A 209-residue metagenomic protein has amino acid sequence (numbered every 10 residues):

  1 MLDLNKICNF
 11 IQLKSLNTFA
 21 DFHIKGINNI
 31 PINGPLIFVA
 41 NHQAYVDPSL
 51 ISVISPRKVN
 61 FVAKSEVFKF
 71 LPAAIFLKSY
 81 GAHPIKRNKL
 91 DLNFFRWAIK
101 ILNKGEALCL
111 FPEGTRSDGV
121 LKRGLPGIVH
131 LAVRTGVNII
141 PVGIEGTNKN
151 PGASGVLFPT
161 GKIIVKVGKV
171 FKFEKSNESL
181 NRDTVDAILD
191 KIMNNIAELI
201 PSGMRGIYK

Functional and structural regions predicted by a protein language model:
M1-D21: N-terminal membrane-anchoring alpha-helices
D3-L4, N93-K209: Non-catalytic C-terminal accessory region of glycerolipid acyltransferases and related lyso-lipid remodeling enzymes
N9-F10, N17-T18, I32-K89, W97: Catalytic core of membrane glycerolipid acyltransferases/transacylases, capturing the structured, soluble-facing
N17-K25, K89, T147-K149: Short gly/ser/thr-rich secondary-structure transition/capping motifs
F22, R57-K58, H83, G105 (+2 more regions): Secondary-structure boundary/capping positions in well-ordered alpha/beta enzyme cores
I24, F61, A82-P84, I139-P141 (+1 more regions): Conserved beta-strand scaffold positions in the cores of enzyme catalytic domains, especially in NTP/NDP-utilizing
G26, N41, A63-K64, G81 (+2 more regions): A secondary-structure boundary/capping signal
I27-P31: Glycine-rich helix-loop-beta junction characteristic of Rossmann-like nucleotide cofactor-binding loops
